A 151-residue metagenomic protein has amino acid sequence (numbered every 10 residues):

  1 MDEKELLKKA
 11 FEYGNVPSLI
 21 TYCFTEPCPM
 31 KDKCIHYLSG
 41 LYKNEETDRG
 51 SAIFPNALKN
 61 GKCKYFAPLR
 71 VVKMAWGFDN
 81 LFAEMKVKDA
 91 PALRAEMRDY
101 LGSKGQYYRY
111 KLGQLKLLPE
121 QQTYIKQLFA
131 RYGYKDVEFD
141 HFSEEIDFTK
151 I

Functional and structural regions predicted by a protein language model:
D2-A92, R98, P119-Y132, D136-I151: Cysteine-centered metal-binding/redox modules
S103-L117: Recognition helix of helix-turn-helix/homeodomain-like DNA-binding domains that insert into the DNA major groove
